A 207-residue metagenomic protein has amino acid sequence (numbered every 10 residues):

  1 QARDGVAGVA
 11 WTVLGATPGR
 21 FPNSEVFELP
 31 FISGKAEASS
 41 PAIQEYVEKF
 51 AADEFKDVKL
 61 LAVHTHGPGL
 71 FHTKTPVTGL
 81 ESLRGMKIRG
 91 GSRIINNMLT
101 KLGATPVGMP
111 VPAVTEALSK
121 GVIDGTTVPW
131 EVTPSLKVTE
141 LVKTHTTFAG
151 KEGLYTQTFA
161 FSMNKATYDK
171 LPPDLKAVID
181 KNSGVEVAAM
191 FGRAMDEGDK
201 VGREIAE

Functional and structural regions predicted by a protein language model:
Q1-A38, Y46-K49, D53-E207: N-terminal secretory/targeting leader peptides
